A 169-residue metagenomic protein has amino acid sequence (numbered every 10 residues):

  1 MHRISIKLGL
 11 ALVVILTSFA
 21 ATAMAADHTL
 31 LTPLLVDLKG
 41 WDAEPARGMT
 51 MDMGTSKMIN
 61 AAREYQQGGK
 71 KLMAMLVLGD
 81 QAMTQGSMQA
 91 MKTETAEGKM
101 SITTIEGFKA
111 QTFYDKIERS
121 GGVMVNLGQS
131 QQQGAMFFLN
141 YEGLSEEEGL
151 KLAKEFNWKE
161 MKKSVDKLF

Functional and structural regions predicted by a protein language model:
M1-A11: Bacterial N-terminal signal peptides that target proteins for export
R3-S5, D42, L127-Q131: N-terminal secretory/membrane-targeting helices
G9-F19: Bacterial N-terminal signal peptides
F19-A25: Sec/Tat signal peptide C-region and signal peptidase I cleavage site
D27-S120: Short, solvent-exposed recognition patches
T93-F169: A short, solvent-exposed beta-edge/loop patch
